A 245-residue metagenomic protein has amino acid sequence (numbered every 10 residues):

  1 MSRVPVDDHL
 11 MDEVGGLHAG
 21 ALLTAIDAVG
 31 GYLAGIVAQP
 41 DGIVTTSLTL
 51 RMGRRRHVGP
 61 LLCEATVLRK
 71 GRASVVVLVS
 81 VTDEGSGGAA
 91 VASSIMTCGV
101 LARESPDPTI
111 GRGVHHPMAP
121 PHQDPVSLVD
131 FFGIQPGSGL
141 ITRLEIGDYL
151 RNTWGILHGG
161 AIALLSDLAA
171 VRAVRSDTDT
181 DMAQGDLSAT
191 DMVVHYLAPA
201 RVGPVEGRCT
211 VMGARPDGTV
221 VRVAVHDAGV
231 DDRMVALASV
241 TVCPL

Functional and structural regions predicted by a protein language model:
M1-R3, L101-Y149: Non-catalytic linker/capping segments at the edges of enzyme domains
R3, D7-D8, T45-S47, G88 (+6 more regions): Generic secondary-structure boundary/loop-capping signal
R3-G31, E145-A173: Hot-dog-fold acyl-thioester-processing enzymes
R3-P5, H9, R51, T97-G99 (+4 more regions): Generic structural detector for well-ordered beta-strands
M11-D12, G53, H57, V129-F132 (+4 more regions): Generic, ordered loop/turn and secondary-structure boundary motif
V14-L17, G30-L62, V67, V171-E206 (+1 more regions): Hydrophobic beta-strand-centered segment that forms part of the acyl-chain substrate-binding groove
Q39, R54-P121, Y196-E206, M212-L245: HotDog/MaoC-like acyl-thioester-processing domains
V44-T46, K70, V75, D130 (+2 more regions): Short, basic and Ser/Thr-rich N-terminal targeting/leader segments
